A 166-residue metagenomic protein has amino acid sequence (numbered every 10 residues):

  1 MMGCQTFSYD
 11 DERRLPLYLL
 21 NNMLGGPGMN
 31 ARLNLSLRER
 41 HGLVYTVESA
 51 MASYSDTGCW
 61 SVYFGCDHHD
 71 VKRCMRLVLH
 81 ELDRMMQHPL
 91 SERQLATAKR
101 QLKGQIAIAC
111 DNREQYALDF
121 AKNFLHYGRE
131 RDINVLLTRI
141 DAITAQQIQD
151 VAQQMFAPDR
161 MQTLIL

Functional and structural regions predicted by a protein language model:
M1-A31: His/Glu-based metal-binding/catalytic segments typifying zinc-dependent metallopeptidases
M1-F7, N34, R38-Q87, E92-I143 (+1 more regions): M16 family metallopeptidases and their MPP-like homologs
Y18, I148, T163: Short, conserved catalytic/metal-binding micro-motifs enriched in Asp/Glu and His
T144-D150: A short, acidic, amphipathic alpha-helical segment used as a generic capping/interface helix at domain edges
V151-M155: Short proline/glycine-enriched turn/loop segments at secondary-structure junctions
